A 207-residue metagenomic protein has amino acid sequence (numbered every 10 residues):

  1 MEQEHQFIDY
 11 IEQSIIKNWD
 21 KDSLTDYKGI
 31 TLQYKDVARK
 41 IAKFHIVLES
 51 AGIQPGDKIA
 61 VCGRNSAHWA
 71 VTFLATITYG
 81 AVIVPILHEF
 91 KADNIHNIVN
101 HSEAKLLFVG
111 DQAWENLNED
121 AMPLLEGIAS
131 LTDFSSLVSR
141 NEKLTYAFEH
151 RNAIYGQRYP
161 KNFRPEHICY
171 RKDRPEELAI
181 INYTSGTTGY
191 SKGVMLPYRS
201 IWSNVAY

Functional and structural regions predicted by a protein language model:
E2-S23, R39: A short N-terminal helical cap/helix-turn-helix that marks the beginning of AMP-binding/adenylate-forming
Y10, A51, T78-Q157: Structural core segment of the AMP-binding/adenylate-forming
E12, H45, I95-H96, Y170 (+1 more regions): Short hydrophobic/charged patches on amphipathic alpha-helices used for structural packing and interfaces
D20, F148-Y183, Y190: Conserved pre-ATP/AMP-binding loop-to-beta segment of ANL
D20-L74, K91-H96: Conserved AMP-binding/adenylate-forming core of the ANL superfamily
Q33-K35, Y170-K172, A179-S203: Conserved AMP-binding A3 loop
I59, T76, L107, L178 (+1 more regions): Conserved S/T- and glycine-rich ATP-binding loop of Class I adenylate-forming
W69-I77, I83, I201: Short hydrophobic alpha-helical segments of the AMP-binding
